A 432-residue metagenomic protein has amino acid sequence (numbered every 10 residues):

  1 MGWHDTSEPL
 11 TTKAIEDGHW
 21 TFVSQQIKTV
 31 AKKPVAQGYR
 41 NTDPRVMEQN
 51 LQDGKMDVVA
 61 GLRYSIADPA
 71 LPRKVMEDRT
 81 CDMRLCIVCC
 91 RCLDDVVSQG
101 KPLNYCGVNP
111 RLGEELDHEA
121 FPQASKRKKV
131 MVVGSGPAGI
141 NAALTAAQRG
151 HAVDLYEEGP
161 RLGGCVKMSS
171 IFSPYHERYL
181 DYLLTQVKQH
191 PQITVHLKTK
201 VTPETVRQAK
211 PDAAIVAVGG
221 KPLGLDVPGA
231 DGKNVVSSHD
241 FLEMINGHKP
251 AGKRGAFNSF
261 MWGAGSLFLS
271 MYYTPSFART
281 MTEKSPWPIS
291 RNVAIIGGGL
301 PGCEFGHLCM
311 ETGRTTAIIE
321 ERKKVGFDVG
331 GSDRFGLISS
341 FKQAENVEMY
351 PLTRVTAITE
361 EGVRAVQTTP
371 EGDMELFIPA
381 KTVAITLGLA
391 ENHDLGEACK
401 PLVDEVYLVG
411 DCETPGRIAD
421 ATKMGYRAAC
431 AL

Functional and structural regions predicted by a protein language model:
M1-V133, P137, N141-V153, R161 (+2 more regions): Flavin-dependent oxidoreductase catalytic cores
P34, K129, A152-D154, N292 (+2 more regions): Residues at the starts of beta-strands that form the adenosine-phosphate
D68, R73-K74, G306-R314, I318-I319 (+2 more regions): Internal hydrophobic alpha-helix adjacent to the cofactor/substrate pocket in enzyme cavities
P69, V96, L116, L223-L225 (+5 more regions): Glycine/Thr-rich phosphate-binding loops of Rossmann-like dinucleotide-binding domains
K126-G136, P286-G299: Beta1/beta-strand and adjacent pyrophosphate-binding region of the FAD-binding site in flavoprotein oxidoreductases
H151-G164, R314-G326: Glycine-rich FAD pyrophosphate-binding loop
E177-G224, G232, D240, A256-S259 (+3 more regions): A Rossmann-like FAD-binding core segment of flavoenzymes
P301-L308, V329-G330, K400, V409-L432: A conserved FAD-binding loop/helix module that cradles the flavin
